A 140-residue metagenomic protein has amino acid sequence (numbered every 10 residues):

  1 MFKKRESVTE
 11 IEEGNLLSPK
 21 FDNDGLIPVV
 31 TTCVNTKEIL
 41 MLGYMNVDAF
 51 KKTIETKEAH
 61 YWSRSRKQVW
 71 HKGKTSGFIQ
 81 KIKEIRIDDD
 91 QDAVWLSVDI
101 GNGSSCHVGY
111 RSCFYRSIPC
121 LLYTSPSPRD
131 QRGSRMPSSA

Functional and structural regions predicted by a protein language model:
F2-D24: Short, basic/aromatic recognition patches
L17-V47: Short beta-strand segments
N35-T36, V47-F50, Q91, G101-G103: Short, charged/polar surface micro-motifs in flexible loops or helix N-caps
E38, A93-W95, G133: General beta-strand recognition
V47-Y61: A short, polar/charged loop-to-alpha-helix boundary motif
A59-P119: Short, structured beta-strand-loop surface elements
Y123-D130: Conserved small/polar residues in nucleotide/adenosyl-binding loops
S134-A140: Hydrophobic alpha-helical segments, chiefly the membrane-spanning helices and signal/signal-anchor peptides
